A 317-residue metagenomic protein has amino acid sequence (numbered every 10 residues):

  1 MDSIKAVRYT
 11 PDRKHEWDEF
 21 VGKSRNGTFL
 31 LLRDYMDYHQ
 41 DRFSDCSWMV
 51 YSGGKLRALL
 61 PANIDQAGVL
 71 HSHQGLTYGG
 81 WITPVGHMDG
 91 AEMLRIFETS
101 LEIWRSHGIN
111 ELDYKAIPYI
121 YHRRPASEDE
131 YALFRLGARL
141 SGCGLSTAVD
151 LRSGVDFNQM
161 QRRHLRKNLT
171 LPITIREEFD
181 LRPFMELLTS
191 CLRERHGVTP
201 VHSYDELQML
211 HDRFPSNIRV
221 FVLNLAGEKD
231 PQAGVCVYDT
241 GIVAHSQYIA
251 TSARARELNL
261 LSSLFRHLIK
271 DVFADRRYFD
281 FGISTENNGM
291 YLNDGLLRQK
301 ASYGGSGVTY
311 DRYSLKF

Functional and structural regions predicted by a protein language model:
I4-G53, R57-V69, A116-A255: A conserved beta-strand-loop-helix scaffold within acyl/acetyltransferase catalytic domains
F20, I103, D271: Short alpha-helical functional segments enriched in proximate histidine and acidic residues
F43-D45, S106-I109, A274-R277: Short, high-confidence coil segments that cap the C-terminus of an alpha-helix and link into the following beta-strand
Y51, L59-L60, L76, L94-S100 (+1 more regions): Aromatic (often tryptophan-rich) hydrophobic motifs at membrane interfaces
L56, G75, G108, L140-C143 (+1 more regions): A short, structural micro-pattern
Q66-G80: Conserved acyl-donor/pantetheine-binding loop and adjacent beta-alpha core of acyl/acetyltransferases and related
L76-R123: A gly/proline- and charged-residue-enriched helix-loop-helix capping module
Y114, C143, E178, F281-G282 (+1 more regions): Residue-level detector of family-conserved "landmark" positions at structurally sensitive sites
